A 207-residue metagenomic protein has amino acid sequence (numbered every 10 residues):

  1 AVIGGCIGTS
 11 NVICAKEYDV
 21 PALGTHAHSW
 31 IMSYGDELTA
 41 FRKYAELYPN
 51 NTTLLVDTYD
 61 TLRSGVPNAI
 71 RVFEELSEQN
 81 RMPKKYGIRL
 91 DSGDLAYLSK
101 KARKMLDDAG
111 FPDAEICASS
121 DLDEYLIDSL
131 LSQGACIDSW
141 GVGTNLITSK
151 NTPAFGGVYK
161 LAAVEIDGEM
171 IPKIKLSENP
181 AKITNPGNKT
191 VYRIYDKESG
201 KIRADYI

Functional and structural regions predicted by a protein language model:
A1-A109, L122-L126, S132, D167: Buried, small/hydrophobic-residue-enriched core segments of structured protein domains
L23, I88, I116, D138-W140: Hydrophobic residues within beta-strands of alpha/beta enzymes
H28, S119, G143: Residue-level "edge-of-site" marker
K85, A118, G157: Functionally constrained cores in energy, signaling, and assembly domains
K104-A109, A114, L122-I207: Gly/Ser/Thr/Ala-enriched C-terminal appendages of enzymes
